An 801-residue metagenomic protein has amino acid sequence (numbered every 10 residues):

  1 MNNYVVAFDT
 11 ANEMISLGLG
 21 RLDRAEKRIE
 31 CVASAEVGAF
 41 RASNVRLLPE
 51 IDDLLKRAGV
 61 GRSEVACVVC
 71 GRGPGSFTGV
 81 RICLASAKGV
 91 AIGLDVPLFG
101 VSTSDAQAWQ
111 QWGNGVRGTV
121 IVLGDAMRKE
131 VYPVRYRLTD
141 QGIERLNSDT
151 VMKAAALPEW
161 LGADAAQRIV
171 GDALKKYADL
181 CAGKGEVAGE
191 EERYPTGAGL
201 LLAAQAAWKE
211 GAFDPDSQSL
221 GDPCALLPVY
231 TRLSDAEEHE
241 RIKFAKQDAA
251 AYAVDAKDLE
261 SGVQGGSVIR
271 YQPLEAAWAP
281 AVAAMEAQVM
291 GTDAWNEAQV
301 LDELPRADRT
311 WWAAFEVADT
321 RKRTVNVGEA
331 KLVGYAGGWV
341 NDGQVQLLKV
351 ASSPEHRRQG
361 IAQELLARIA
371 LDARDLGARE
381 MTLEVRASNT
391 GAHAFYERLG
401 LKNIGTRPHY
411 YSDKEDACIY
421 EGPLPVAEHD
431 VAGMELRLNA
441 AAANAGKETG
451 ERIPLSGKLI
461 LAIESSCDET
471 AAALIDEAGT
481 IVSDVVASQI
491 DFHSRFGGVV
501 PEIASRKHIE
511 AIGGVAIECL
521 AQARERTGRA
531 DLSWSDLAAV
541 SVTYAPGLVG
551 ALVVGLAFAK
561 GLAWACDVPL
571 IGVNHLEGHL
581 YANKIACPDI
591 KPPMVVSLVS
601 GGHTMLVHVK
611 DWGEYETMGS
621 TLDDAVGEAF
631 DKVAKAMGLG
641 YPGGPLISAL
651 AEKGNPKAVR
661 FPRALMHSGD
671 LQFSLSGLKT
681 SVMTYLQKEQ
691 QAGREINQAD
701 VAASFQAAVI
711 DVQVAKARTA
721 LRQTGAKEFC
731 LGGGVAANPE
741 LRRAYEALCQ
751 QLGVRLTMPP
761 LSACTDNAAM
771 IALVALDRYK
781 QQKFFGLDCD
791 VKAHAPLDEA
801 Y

Functional and structural regions predicted by a protein language model:
N2-R72, L455-D536, V542-P546, H579 (+1 more regions): N-terminal beta-alpha supersecondary unit
D23-A42, P97-P195, A582-I585, P592-S600 (+1 more regions): Surface "functional belts" at beta-alpha junctions
A178-D179, A212-S217, E448-K458, S465-S466 (+7 more regions): A short helix-loop
F244, A251-E260, D531, A649-F729 (+4 more regions): A contiguous, well-structured pocket-lining segment that forms one wall/lid of small-molecule binding clefts in soluble
E260-A277, P425-L438: Conserved N-terminal entry element of GNAT/NAT acetyltransferase domains
P273-E355, L366-R368, D372, L376 (+1 more regions): Acetyl-CoA-dependent GNAT
A373-E384, R407: Conserved GNAT acetyl-CoA-binding A-motif
E384, E397, K402-I419: Conserved catalytic-core motifs of GNAT/GCN5-like acyltransferases
